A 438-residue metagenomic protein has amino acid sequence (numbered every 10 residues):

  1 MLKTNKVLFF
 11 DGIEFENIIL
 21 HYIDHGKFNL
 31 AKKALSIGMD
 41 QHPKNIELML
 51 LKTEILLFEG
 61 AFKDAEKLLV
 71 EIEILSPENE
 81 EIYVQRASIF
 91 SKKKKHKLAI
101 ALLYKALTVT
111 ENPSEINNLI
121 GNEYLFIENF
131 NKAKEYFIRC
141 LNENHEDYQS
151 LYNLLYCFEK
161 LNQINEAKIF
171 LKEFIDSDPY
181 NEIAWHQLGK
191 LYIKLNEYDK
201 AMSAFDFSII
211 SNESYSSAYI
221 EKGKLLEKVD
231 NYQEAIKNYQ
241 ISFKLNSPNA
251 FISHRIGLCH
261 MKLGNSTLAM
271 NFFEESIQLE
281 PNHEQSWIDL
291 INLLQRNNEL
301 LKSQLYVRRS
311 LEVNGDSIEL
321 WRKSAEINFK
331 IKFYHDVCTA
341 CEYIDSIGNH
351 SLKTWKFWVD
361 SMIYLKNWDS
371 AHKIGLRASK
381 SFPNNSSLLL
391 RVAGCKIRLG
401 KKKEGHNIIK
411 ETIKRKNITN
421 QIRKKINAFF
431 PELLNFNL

Functional and structural regions predicted by a protein language model:
I13, E47, E81, E115 (+10 more regions): Start-of-helix register in tetratricopeptide repeats
G38, E71-I72, K105-A106, R139-C140 (+8 more regions): Canonical positions in the second alpha-helix
Q41, I74-S76, V109-T110, E143-N144 (+8 more regions): Structural marker of alpha-solenoid helical repeat scaffolds
